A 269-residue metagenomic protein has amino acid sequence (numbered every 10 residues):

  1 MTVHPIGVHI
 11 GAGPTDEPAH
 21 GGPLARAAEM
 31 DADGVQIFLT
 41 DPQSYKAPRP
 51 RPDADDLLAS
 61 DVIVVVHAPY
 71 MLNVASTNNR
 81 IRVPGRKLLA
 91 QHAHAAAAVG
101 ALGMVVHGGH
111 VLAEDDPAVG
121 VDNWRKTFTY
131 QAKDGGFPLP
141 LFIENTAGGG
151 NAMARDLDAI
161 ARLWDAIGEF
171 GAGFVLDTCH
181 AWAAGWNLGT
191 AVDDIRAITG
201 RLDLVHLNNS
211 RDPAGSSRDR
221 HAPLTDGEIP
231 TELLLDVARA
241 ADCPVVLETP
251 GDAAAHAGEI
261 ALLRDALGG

Functional and structural regions predicted by a protein language model:
M1-A68, L72-Q91: N-terminal pre-domain/capping segments
M1-T2, G148-G149, L263-G269: Charged, low-complexity C-terminal accessory regions
H4-I10, D33-I37, V64-A68, M104-V106 (+4 more regions): Hydrophobic faces of well-ordered beta-strands that scaffold small-molecule active sites in alpha/beta enzyme cores
H9-T15, F38-P42, P69-M71, G109-V111 (+4 more regions): Active-site beta-loop-alpha junctions enriched in small/polar residues
L24-D31, R49-V65, A90-G100, T129-F137 (+3 more regions): Acidic (Asp/Glu)-rich catalytic clusters
D61, R82-H92, D116-T129, D156-D165 (+3 more regions): Short, electropositive alpha-helical surface patch
A75-F174, A183: Active-site acidic/histidine proton-transfer and metal-coordination neighborhood in alpha/beta enzyme cores
D115, M153-A161, W182-P244, P250-G251: Gly/Pro-rich active-site loop or hairpin
